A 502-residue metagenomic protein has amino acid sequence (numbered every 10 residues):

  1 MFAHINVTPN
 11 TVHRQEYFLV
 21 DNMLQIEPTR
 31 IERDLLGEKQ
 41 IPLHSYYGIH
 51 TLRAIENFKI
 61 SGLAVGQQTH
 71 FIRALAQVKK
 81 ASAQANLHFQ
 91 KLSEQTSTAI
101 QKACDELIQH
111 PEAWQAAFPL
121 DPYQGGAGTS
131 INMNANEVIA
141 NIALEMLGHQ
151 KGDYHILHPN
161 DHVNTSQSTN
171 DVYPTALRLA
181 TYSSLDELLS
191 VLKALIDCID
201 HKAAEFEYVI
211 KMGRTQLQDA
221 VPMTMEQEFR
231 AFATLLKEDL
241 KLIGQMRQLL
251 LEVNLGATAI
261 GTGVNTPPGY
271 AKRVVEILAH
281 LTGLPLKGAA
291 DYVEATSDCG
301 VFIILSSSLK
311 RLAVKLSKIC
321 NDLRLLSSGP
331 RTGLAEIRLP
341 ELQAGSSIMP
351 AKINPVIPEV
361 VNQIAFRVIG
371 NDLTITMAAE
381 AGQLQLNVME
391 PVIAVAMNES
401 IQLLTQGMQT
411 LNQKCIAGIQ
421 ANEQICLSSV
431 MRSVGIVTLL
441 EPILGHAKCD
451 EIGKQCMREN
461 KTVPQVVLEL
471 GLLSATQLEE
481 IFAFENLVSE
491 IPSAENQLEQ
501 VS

Functional and structural regions predicted by a protein language model:
F2-S502: Conserved, well-structured ligand/cofactor-binding cores
